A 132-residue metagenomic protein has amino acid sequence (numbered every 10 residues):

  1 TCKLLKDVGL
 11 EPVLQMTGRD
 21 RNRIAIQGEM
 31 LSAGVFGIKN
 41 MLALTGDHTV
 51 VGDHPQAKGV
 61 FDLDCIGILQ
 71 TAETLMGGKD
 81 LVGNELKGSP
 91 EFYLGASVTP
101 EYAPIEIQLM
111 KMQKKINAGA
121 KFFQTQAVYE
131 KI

Functional and structural regions predicted by a protein language model:
T1, G46-V60, A120-I132: Glycine-rich, proline-tolerant flexible connector loops at the mouths of alpha/beta enzymes
T1-L14, V60-A96, K131-I132: Alpha-helix-loop-beta-strand connector modules within alpha/beta enzyme cores
P12-I24, F92-I107: Active-site mouth loops of central-metabolism enzymes
P12-M16, M41-A43, L94-V98, I116 (+1 more regions): Hydrophobic faces of well-ordered beta-strands that scaffold small-molecule active sites in alpha/beta enzyme cores
G18-D20, T45-T49, V98-Y102, V128-K131: Active-site-proximal loop/turn and secondary-structure-junction residues that shape catalytic pockets, frequently
R23-Q70: Flexible, glycine-rich active-site loops centered on histidine and acidic residues that chelate a metal or position
A33, K115, G119: Conserved, mostly hydrophobic/aromatic
